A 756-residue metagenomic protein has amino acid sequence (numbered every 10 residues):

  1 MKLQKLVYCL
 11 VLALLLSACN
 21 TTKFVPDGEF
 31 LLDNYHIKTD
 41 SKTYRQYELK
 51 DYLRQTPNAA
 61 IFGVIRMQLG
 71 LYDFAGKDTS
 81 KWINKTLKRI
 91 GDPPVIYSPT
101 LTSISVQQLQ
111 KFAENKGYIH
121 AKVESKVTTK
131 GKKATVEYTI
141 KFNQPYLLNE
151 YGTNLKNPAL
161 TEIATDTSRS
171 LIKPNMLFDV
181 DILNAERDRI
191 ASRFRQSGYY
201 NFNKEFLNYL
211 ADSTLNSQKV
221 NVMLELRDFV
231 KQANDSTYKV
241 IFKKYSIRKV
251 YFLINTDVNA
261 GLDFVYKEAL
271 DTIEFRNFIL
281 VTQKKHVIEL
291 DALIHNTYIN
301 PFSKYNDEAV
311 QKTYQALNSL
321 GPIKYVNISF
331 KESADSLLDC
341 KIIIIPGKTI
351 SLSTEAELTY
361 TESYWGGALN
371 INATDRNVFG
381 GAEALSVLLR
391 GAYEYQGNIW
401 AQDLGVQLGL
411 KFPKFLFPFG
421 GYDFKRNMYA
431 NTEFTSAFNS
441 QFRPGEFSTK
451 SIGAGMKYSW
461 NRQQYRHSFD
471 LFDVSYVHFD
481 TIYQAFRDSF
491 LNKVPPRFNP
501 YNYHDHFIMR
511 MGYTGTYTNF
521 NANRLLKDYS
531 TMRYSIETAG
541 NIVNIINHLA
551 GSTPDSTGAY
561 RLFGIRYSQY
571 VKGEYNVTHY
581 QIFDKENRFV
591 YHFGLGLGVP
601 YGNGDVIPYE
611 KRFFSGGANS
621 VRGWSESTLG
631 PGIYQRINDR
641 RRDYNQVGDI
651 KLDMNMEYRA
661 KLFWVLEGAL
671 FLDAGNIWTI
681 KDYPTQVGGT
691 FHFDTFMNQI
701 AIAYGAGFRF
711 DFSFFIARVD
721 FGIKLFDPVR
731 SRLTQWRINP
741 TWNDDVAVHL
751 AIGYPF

Functional and structural regions predicted by a protein language model:
L3, N20-S319, V326, S351: Interaction-mediating elements
L3-C9: Sec-dependent signal peptide recognition, specifically the positively charged N-region followed immediately by
L15-A18: C-terminal motif of bacterial Sec signal peptides marking the signal peptidase cleavage site
T39-S41, Y138-Q144, L155-N157, L224-V230 (+13 more regions): Flexible glycine-/small-residue-rich
Y118, Y199, T349, G380-A382 (+7 more regions): Strand-connecting loop/turn motifs
I119-V127, Y200-Y209, K324-K331, Y422-D423 (+2 more regions): Short beta-strand elements
H286-V287, N306-R533, R622-G623, L629 (+3 more regions): Gram-negative/organellar outer-membrane beta-barrel architecture
T359-E362, D470-A660, L670-F693, T734: C-terminal outer-membrane beta-barrel translocator/porin domains of Gram-negative envelope proteins and their
